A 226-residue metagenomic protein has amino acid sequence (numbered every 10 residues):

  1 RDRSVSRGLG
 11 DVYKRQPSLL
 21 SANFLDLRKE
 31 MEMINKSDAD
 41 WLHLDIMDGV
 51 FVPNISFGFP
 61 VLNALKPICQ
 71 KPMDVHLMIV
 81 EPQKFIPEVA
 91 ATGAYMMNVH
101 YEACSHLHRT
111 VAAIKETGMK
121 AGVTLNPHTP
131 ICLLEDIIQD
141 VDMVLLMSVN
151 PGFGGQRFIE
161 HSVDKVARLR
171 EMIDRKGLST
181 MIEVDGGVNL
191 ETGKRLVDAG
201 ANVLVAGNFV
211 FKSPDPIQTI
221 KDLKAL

Functional and structural regions predicted by a protein language model:
R1-Y13: Single conserved hydrophobic/aromatic residue that forms the stacking wall/gate of nucleotide- or nucleobase-binding
D11-N98, C104-H106, A113, A121 (+8 more regions): Conserved N-terminal beta1-alpha1 strand-loop-helix module at the mouth
K14, T124, L145-S148, E183 (+1 more regions): Conserved beta-strand segments that form the floor/walls of ligand-binding pockets within enzyme and binding domains
Y101-C104, N126-H128, V149-G152, N208-F211: Short, acidic/turn-prone active-site loops that include or flank metal/cofactor- and phosphate-binding residues
A113-E116, L178: Structural preference for solvent-exposed beta-strand-turn elements and adjacent flexible terminal/loop segments within
H128-P130, N189: Short acidic loop-to-helix transition motifs that present clustered carboxylates
K176-V184, N189-L226: Alpha/beta catalytic cores of nucleotide-metabolism and tRNA/nucleoside-modifying enzymes
